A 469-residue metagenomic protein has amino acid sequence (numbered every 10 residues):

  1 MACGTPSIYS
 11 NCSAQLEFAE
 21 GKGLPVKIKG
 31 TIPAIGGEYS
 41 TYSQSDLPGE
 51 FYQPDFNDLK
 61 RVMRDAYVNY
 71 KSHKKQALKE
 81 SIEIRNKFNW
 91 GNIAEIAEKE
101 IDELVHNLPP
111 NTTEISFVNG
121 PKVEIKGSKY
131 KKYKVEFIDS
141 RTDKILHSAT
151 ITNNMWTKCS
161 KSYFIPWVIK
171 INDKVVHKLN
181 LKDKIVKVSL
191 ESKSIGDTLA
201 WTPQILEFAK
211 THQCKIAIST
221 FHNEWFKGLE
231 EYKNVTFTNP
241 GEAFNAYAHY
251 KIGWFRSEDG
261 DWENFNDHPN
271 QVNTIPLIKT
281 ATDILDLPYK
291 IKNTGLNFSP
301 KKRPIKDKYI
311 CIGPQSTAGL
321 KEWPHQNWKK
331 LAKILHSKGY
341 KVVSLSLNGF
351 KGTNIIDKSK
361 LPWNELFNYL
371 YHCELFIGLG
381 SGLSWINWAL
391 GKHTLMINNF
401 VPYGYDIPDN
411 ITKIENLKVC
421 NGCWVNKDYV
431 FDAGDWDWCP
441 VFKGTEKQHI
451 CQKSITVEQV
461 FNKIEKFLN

Functional and structural regions predicted by a protein language model:
M1-G4, N11, E374, G391: A short alpha->beta transition loop at the rim of the catalytic pocket in nucleotide-sugar-dependent
M1-P6, S13-E17, F367, S384-I386: Short alpha-helical segment that forms part of, or immediately flanks, the ligand-binding pocket in carbohydrate-active
P6-Y9, A14, L24-K27, T394-I397: Short hydrophobic beta-strand element within catalytic cores of glycosyltransferases and related nucleotide-activated
L16-D65, K413-F461: Change "using UDP/GDP/dTDP sugars" to "using nucleotide sugars
E50-D58, V68-K99, I450-I455, Q459: A charged, aromatic-enriched C-terminal amphipathic alpha-helix characteristic of glycosyltransferases across folds
M63, A97-I101, V460, I464: Hydrophobic "lid"/C-terminal helical patch of Rossmann-like NAD(P)-dependent dehydrogenase/epimerase domains
D65-I82, A433-C439, K466-N469: Conserved donor-nucleotide binding/catalytic region of nucleotide-linked donor-dependent transferases
L108-N469: Catalytic machinery of carbohydrate-active enzymes, primarily nucleotide-sugar-dependent glycosyltransferases
